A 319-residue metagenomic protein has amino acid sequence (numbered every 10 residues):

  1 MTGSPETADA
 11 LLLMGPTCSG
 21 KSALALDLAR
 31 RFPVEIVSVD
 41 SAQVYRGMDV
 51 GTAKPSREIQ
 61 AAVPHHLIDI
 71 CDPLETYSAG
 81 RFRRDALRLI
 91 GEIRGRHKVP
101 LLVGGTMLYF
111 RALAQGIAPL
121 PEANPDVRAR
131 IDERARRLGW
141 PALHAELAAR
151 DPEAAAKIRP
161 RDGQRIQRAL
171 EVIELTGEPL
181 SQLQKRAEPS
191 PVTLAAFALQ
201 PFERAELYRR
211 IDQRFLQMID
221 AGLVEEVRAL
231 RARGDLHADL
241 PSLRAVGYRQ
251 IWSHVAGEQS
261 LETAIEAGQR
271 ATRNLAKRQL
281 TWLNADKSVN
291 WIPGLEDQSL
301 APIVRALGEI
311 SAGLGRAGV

Functional and structural regions predicted by a protein language model:
M1-V319: Phosphate/pyrophosphate-binding catalytic cores of soluble transferases and nucleic-acid-acting enzymes
